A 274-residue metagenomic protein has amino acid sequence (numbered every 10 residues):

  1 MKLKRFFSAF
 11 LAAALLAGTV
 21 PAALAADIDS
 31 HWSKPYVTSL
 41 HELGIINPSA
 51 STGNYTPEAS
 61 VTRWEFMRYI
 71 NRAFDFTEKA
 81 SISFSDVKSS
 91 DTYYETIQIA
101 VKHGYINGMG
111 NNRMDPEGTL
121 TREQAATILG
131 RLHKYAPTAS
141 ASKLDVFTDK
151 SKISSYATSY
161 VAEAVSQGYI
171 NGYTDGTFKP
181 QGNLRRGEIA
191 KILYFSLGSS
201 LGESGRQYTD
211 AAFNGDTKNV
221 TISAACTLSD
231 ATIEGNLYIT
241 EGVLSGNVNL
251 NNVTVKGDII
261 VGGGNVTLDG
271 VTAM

Functional and structural regions predicted by a protein language model:
K2-K34, E42-T96, K102-Q124, L129-T158 (+3 more regions): Feature responds to low-complexity, polar/acidic, surface-exposed segments characteristic of secreted/exported proteins
S39-L40, A100, A164: PEST-like intrinsically disordered low-complexity regions enriched in serine, proline, threonine and acidic/polar
S204-F213, K218-M274: Short, T/G/N/S-enriched strand-turn elements that build extracellular solenoid repeat scaffolds
